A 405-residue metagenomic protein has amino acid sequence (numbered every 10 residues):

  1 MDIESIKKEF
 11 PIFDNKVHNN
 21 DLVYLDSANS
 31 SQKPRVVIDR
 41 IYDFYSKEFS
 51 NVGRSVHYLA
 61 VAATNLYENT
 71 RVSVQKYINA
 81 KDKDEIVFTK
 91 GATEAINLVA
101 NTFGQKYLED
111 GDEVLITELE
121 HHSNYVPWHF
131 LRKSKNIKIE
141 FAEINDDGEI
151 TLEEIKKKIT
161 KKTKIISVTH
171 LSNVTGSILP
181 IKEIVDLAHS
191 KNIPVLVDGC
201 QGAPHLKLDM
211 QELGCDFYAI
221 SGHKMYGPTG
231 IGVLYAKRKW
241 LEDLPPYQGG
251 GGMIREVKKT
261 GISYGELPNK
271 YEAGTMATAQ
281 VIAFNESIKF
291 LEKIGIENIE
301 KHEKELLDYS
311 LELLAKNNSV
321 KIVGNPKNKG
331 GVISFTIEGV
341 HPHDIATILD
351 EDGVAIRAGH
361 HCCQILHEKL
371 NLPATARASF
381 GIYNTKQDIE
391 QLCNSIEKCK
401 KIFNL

Functional and structural regions predicted by a protein language model:
M1-L405: Pyridoxal 5′-phosphate
